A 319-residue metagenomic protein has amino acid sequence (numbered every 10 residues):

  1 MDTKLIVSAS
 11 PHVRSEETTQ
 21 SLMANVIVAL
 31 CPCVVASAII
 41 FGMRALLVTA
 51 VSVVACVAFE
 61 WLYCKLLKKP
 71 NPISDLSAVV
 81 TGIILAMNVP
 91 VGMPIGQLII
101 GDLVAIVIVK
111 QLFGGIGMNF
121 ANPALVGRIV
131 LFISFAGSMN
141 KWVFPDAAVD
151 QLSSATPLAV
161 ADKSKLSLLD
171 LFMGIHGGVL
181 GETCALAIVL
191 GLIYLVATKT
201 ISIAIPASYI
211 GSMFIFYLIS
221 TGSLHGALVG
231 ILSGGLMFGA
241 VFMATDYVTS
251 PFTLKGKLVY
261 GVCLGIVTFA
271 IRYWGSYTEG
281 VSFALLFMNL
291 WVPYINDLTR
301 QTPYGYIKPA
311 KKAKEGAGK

Functional and structural regions predicted by a protein language model:
M1-V53, V57, E315-K319: N-terminal signal-anchor module of multipass membrane proteins
N25-C33, V48-E60, S77-G82, A86 (+14 more regions): Alpha-helical transmembrane segments in multi-pass membrane proteins
G42-A55, G92-G101, L171, I175-A185 (+1 more regions): Structural signature of hydrophobic alpha-helical transmembrane segments
A58-P70, I106-M118, I188-T198, V241-S250: C-terminal ends of transmembrane helices
S77-A78, I83-V149: Membrane-interface helix-loop-helix junctions at boundaries between adjacent transmembrane segments
G117-V189: Long hydrophobic alpha-helical segments that form multi-pass transmembrane helix bundles in integral membrane proteins
F120, A124, P206, L228-L236 (+2 more regions): Loop-to-transmembrane alpha-helix initiation sites
V196-S223: Conserved mixed alpha/beta catalytic, RNA-binding, or beta-rich assembly cores of soluble enzyme, regulatory
